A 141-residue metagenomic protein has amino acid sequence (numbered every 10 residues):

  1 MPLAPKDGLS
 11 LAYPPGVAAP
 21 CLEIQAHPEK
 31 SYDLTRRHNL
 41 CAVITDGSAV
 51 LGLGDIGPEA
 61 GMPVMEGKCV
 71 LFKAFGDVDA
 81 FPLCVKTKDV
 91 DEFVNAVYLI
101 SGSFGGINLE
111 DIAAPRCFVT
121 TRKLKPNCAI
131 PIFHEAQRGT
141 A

Functional and structural regions predicted by a protein language model:
M1-C128: N-terminal ligand-binding/catalytic initiation module
H134-A141: A glycine-rich, Thr/Ser-enriched phosphate-binding loop motif common to dinucleotide/cofactor-binding enzymes
